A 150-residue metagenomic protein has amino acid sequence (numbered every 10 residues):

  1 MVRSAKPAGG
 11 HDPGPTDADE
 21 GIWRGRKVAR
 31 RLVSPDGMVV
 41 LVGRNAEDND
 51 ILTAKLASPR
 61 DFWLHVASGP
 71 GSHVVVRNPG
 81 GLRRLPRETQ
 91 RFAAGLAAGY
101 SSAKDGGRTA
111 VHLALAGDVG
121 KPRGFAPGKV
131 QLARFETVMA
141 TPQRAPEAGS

Functional and structural regions predicted by a protein language model:
V2-S150: Duplex nucleic acid-engaging cores and interfaces of nucleic-acid transaction enzymes
